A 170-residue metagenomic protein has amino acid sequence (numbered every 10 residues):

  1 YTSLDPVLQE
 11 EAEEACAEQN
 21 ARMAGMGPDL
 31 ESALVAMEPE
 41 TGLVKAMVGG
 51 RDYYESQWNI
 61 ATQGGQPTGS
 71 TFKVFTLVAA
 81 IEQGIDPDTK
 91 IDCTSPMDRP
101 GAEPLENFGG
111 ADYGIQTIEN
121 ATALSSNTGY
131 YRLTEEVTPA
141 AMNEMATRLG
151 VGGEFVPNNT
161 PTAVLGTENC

Functional and structural regions predicted by a protein language model:
Y1-M23: Conserved, well-ordered alpha-helix/loop/beta-strand core segments that scaffold catalytic motifs
T2-E10, G65-T71, D112-Q116, L124 (+2 more regions): Soluble non-cytosolic domains of exported or imported proteins
A12, T41-G42, G64-I91, A121: Active-site SXXK
P28-Y54: A short, well-structured edge-of-sheet supersecondary motif
D52-G64: A short, polar/charged loop-to-alpha-helix boundary motif
I85-M142, N159: Conserved catalytic neighborhood of penicillin-recognizing serine enzymes
V137-E154: Short, charged, amphipathic alpha-helices and their helix-cap/turn boundaries
G152-C170: Active-site-proximal helix/loop microenvironment of the serine DD-peptidase/beta-lactamase transpeptidase fold
